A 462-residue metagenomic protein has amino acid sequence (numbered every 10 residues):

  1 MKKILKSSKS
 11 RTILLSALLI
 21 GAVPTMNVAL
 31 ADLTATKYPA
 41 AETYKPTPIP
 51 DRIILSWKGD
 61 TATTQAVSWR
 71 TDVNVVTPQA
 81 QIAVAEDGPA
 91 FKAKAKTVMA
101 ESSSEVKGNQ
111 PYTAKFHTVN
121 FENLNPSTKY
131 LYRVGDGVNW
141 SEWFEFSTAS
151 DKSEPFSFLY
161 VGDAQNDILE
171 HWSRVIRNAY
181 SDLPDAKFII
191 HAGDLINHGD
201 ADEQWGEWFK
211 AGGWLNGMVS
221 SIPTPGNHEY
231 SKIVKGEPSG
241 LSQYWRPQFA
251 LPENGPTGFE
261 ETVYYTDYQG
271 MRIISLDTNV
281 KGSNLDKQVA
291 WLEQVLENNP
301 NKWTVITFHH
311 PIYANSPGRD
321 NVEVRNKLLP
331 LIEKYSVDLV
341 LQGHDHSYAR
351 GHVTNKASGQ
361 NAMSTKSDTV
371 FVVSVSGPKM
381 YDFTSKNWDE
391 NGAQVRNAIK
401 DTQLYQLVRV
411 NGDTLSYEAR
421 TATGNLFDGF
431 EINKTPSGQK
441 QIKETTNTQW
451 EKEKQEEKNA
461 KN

Functional and structural regions predicted by a protein language model:
K2, R11-Y160, S181, D401 (+1 more regions): Acidic, histidine-bearing metal-coordination/catalytic regions of metal-dependent phosphoesterases
K115-F121, K129-E145, E203-P300, K327 (+2 more regions): Extended active-site neighborhood of metal-dependent phosphoesterases/phosphodiesterases
N139-A192, N197-H198: An acidic-aromatic substrate-binding cleft motif
P155-S157, K187-F188, V263, G270-M271 (+1 more regions): Alpha/beta-hydrolase fold active-site loops
Y160-G162, F188-D194, S221-N227, L276-D277 (+3 more regions): Active-site neighborhood of phospho(di)ester-bond hydrolases with catalytic His/Asp-centered motifs
V161-D167, A192-Q204, I233-V234, S275-L285 (+1 more regions): The substrate-binding groove and active-site-proximal loops of carbohydrate-active enzymes, especially glycoside
Y180-D182, E297, E333: Non-catalytic positions within long, well-ordered alpha-helices that form the structural scaffold/packing of enzyme
N299-Q342: Active-site-proximal segments of metal-dependent phosphoesterases and phosphodiesterases across multiple
